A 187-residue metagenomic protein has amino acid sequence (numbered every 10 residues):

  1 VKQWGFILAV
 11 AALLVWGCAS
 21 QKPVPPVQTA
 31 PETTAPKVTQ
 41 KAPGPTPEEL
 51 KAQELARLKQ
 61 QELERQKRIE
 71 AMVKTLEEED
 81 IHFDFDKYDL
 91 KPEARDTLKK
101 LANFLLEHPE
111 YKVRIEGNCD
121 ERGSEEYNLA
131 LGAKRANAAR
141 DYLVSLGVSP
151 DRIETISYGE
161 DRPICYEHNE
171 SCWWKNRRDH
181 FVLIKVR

Functional and structural regions predicted by a protein language model:
V1-L8: Bacterial N-terminal signal peptides that target proteins for export
A9, M72-K74, L106, L146 (+1 more regions): Sterically constrained small-residue positions within well-ordered secondary structures of folded domains
V15-G17: C-terminal motif of bacterial Sec signal peptides marking the signal peptidase cleavage site
A19-K112, V186: Periplasmic peptidoglycan-binding/tethering modules of Gram-negative envelope proteins
E116-R187: Periplasmic OmpA-like peptidoglycan-binding domain that tethers envelope proteins to the cell wall
